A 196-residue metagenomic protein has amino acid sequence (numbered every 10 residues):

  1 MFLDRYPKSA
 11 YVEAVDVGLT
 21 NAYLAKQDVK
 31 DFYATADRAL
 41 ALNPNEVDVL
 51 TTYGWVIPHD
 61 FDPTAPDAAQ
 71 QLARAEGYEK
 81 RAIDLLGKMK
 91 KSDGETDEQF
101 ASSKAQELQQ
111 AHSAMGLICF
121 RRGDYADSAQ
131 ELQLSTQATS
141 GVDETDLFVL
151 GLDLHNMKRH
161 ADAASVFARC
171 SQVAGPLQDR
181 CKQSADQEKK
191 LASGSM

Functional and structural regions predicted by a protein language model:
M1-D4, D37, A73, K80 (+3 more regions): Alpha-solenoid helical repeat scaffolds
R5-V12, L42-V47, K88-Q106, Q137-V142 (+1 more regions): Short solvent-exposed coil/turn linkers within tandem alpha-helical repeat scaffolds
S9, K26-K30, E46, D60-T64 (+5 more regions): Alpha-solenoid repeat scaffolds
D16, L50-Y53, I57, H112 (+2 more regions): TPR repeat positional signature
Y23-Q27, G54-A68, G123, S140 (+2 more regions): Short coil/turn linking the two alpha-helices of tandem helical-hairpin repeats
S92-E98, S102-A114, I118-R121, N156 (+1 more regions): Terminal, low-structured helical/coil segments at or just beyond the last alpha-helical repeat
